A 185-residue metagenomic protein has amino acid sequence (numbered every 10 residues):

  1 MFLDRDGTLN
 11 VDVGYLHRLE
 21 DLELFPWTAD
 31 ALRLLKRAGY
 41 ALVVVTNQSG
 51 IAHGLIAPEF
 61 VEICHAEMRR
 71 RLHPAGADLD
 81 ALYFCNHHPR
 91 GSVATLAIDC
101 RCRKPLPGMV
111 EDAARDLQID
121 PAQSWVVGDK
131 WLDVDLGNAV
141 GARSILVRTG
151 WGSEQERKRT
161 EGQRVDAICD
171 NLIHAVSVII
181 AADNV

Functional and structural regions predicted by a protein language model:
M1-R5, S177-V185: Non-catalytic pre-domain segments flanking phosphatase-related domains
M1-V43: Active-site neighborhood of HAD-like aspartate-dependent phosphohydrolases
L9-P26, I51-F60, P74-D78, G91-C102: Metal-dependent phosphoesterase signature
T28, L32-M68, A77-G91, G137: Substrate-recognition element of Asp-dependent hydrolases with the DxDx(T/V) motif
Q48, R148-W151, L172: Short secondary-structure boundary segments
C64-F84, R157-A181: Structural recognition of alpha->loop->beta junctions
R101-V134: Conserved Lys-Pro-Asp/Glu-containing loop-to-beta segment of HAD-superfamily phosphomonoesterases, centered on
A122-A167: Acidic, Mg2+-coordinating phosphoryl-transfer loop and its flanking beta/alpha structural elements, shared across
